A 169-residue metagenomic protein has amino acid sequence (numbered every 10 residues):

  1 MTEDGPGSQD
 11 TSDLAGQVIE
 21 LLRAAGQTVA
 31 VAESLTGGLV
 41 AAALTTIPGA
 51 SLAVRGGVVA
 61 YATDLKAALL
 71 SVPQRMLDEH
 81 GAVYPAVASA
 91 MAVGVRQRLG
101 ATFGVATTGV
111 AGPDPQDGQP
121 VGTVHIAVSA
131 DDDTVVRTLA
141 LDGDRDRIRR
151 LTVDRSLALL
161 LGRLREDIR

Functional and structural regions predicted by a protein language model:
M1-R169: Short alpha-helical segments enriched in small residues
